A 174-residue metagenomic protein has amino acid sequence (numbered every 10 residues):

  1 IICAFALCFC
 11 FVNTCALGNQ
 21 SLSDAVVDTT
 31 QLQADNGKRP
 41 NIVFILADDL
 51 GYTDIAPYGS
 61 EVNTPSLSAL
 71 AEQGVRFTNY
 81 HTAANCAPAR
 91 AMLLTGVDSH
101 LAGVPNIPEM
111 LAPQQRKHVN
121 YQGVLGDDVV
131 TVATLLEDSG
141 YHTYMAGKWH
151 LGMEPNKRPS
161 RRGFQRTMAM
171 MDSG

Functional and structural regions predicted by a protein language model:
I2, A6-C8, T14-G174: Formylglycine-dependent sulfatase
